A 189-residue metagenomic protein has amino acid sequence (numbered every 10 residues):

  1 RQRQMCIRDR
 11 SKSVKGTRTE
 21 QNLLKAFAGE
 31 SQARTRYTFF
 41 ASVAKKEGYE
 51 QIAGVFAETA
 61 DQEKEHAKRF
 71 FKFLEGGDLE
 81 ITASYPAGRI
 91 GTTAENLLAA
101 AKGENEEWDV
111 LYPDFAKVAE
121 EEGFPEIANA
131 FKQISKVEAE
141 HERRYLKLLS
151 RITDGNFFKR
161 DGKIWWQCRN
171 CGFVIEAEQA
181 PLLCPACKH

Functional and structural regions predicted by a protein language model:
Q2-I7: Short, small-residue-biased leader/transition segments that mark boundaries at the very start of proteins
R8-H189: Non-heme di-metal
